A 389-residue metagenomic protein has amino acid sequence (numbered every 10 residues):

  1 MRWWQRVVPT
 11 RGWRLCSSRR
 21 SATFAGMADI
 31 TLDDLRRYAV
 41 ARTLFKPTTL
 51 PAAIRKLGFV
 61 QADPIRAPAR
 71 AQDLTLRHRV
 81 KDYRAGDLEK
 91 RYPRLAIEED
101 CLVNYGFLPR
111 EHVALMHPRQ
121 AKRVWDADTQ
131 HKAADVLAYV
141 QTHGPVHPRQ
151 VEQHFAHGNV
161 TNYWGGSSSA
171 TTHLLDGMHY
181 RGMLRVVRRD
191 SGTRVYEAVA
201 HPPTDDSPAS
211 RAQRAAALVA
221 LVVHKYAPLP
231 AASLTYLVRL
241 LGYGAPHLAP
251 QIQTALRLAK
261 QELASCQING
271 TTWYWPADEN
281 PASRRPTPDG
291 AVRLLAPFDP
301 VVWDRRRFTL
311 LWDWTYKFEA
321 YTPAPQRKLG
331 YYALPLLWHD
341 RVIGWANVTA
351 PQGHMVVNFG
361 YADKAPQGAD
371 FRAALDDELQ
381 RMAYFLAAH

Functional and structural regions predicted by a protein language model:
M1, V7-V8: Short hydrophobic transmembrane-like helices used for membrane targeting/insertion
R2-W3, L95: Alpha-helical interaction segments
W3-W4, W13: Tryptophan (W) side chains
V8-P9, Q261: Intrinsic structural disorder/low-complexity segments
T23-R293, D299-P300, R307, W314-F318 (+1 more regions): Long, low-complexity intrinsically disordered regions
